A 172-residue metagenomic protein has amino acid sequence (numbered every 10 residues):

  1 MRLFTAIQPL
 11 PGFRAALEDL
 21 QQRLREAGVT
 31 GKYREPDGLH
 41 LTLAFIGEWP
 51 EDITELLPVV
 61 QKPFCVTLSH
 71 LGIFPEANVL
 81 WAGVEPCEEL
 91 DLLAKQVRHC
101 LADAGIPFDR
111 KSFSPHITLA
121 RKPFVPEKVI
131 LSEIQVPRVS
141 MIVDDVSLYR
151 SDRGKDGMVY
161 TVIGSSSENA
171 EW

Functional and structural regions predicted by a protein language model:
M1-W172: Histidine-dependent nucleotide/RNA phosphoesterase domain, centered on the 2H-phosphoesterase fold with its duplicated
